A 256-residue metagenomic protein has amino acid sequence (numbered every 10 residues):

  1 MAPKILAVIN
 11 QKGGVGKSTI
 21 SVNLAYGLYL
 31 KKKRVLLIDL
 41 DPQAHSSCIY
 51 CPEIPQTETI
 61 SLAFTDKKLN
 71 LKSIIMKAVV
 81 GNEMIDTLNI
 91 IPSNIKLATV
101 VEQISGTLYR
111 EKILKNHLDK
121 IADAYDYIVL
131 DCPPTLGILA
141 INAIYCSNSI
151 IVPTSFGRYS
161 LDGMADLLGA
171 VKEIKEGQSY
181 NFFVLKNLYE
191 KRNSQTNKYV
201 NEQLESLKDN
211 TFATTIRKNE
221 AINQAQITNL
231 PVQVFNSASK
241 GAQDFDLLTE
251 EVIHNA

Functional and structural regions predicted by a protein language model:
M1-A256: P-loop NTP-binding core
